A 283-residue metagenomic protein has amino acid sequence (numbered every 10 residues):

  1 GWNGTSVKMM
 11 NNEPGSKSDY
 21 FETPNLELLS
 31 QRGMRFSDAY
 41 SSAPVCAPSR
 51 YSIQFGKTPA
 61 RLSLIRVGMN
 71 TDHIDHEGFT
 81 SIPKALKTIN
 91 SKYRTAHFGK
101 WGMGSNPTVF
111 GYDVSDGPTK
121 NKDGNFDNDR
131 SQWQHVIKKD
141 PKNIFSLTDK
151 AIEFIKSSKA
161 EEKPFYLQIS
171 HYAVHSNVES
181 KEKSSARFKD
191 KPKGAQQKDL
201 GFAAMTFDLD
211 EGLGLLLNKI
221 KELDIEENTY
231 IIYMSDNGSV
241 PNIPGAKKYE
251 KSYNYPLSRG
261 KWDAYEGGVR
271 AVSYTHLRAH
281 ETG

Functional and structural regions predicted by a protein language model:
G1-R278: Formylglycine-dependent sulfatase
A279-G283: A short, hydrophobic C-terminal helix/tail in secreted or cell-surface proteins
